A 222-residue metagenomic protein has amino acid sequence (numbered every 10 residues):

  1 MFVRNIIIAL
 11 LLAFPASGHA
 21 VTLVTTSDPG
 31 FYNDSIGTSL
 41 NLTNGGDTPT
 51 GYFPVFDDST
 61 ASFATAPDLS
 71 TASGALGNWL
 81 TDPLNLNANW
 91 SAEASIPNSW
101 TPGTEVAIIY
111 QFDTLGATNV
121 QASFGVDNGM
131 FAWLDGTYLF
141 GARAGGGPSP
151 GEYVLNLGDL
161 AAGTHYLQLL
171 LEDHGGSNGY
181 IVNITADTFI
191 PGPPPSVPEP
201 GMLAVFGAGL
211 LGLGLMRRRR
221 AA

Functional and structural regions predicted by a protein language model:
N5-F14, G207-G209: Sec-dependent N-terminal signal peptides
A16-A20: Sec/Tat signal peptide C-region and signal peptidase I cleavage site
V21-S91, S95, Q111, Y166-P195: Accessory carbohydrate-binding/adhesion or oligomerization-edge regions at the termini of glycan-active proteins
A94-V106, A142-P148: Extracellular beta-rich ligand/substrate-recognition surface
W100-D113, Y153: Short beta-strands within extracellular/lumenal beta-sheet-rich domains
T114, T118-F131, L167: Aromatic-lined ligand-binding clefts that engage carbohydrates, nucleic acids, or primary amines
F131-T185: Beta-strand-rich ligand-recognition modules
S196-M216: A short, hydrophobic C-terminal helix/tail in secreted or cell-surface proteins
